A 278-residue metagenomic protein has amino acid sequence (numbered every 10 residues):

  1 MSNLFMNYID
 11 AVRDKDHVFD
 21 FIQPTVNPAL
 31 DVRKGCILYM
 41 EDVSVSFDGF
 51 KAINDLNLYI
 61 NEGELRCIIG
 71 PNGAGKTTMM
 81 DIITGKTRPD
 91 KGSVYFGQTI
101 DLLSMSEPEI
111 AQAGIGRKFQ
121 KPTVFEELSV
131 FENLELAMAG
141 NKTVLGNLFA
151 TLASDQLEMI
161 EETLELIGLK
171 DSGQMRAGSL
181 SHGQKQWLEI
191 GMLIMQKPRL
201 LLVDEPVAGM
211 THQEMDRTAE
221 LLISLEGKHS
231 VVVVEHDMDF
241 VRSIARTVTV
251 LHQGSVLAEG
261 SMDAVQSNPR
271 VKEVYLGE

Functional and structural regions predicted by a protein language model:
I22, P28, N147-S172, E220: Conserved ABC ATPase "signature" region
L38-M40, I53: Conserved structural motif at the start of ABC-family nucleotide-binding domains
I69-P71: The feature captures the beta-strand-to-loop junction immediately N-terminal to the Walker
T84: Helix-to-loop junction immediately C-terminal to a conserved catalytic motif
S93-Q112: ABC ATPase NBD Q-loop/coupling interface
L201-E205: Catalytic Walker B motif of ABC-type/P-loop ATPase nucleotide-binding domains
M215-G227: Helical segment within the ABC ATPase nucleotide-binding domain
